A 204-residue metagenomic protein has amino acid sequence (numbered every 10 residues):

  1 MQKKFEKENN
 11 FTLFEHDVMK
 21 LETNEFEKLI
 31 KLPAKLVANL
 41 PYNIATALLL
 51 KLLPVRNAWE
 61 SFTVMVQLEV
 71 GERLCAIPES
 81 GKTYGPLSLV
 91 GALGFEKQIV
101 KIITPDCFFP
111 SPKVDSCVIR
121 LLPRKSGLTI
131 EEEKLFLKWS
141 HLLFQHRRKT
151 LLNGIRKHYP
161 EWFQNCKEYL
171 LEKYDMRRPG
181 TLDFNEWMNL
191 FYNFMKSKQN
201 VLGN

Functional and structural regions predicted by a protein language model:
M1-K138, N189-L190, K198-N204: Catalytic cores of RNA-modifying enzymes
L53, R156, M195: Short, locally clustered residues in the helix-turn-helix/winged-helix DNA-binding domain
G81, R147-T150, W162, S197 (+1 more regions): Short secondary-structure junctions and interdomain/linker hinges
C117, L121-P123, L128-C166, Y174-N185 (+1 more regions): An accessory alpha-helical subdomain
L171: Glycine- and charged-residue-rich phosphate/anionic-cofactor binding loop of Rossmann-like
